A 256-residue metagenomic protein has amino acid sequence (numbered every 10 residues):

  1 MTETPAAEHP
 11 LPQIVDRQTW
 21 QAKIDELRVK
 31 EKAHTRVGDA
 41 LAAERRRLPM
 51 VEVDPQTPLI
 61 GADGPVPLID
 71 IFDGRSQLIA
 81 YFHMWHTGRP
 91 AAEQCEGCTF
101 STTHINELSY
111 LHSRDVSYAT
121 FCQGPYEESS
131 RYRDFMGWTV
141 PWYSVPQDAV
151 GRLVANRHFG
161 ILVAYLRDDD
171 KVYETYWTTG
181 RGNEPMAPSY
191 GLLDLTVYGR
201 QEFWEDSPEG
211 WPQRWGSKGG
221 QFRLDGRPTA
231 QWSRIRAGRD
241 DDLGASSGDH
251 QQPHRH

Functional and structural regions predicted by a protein language model:
T2-R114, R131-G137, P141, D148-H256: Non-globular targeting/processing and membrane-anchoring segments
S113-S129: Catalytic nucleophile loop
C122-Q123, S144-P146: Short loop/edge segments at beta-strand edges and connector loops that shape dinucleotide/nucleotide cofactor-binding
